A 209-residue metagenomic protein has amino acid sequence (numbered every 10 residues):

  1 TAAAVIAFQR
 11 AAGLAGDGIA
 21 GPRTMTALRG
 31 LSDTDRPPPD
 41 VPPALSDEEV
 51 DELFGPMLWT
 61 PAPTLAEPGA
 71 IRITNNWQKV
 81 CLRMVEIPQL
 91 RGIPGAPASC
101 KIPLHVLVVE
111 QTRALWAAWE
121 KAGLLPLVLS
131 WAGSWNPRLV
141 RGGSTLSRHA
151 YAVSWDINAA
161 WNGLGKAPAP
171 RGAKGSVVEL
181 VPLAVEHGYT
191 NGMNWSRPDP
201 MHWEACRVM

Functional and structural regions predicted by a protein language model:
T1-A66: Cell-envelope/ECM-targeting effectors and their regulatory/trafficking segments
I6-L14, R29-D33, A117-L124, N162 (+1 more regions): Sec-exported extracytoplasmic/periplasmic mature domains
L14-G16, A96-V106, G143, L164-R171: Second-shell loop/turn segments in exported
G16-A20, G123-W135, N191-S196: Surface-exposed patches in mature extracellular/periplasmic domains of secreted proteins
T26, P39-A44, P63, I71-R72 (+3 more regions): Basic/polar, cationic surfaces and motifs that engage anionic cell-wall and phosphate/carboxylate ligands
W59-V128: Active-site acidic/histidine clusters and adjacent loop/turn architecture that either coordinate catalytic ions
R113-V153, G163: Active-site-adjacent loop/helix surface patches within enzyme catalytic domains that shape the substrate-binding cleft
G142-M209: Catalytic cores and adjacent binding grooves of peptidoglycan-active enzymes
